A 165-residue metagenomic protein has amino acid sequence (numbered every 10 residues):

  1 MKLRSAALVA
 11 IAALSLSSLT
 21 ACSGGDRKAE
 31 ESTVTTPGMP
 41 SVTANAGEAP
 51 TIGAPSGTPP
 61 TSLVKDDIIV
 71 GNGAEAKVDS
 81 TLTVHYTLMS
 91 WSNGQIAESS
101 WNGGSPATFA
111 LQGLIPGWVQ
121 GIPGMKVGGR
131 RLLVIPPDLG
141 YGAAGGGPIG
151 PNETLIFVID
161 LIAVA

Functional and structural regions predicted by a protein language model:
M1-A165: Cross-family detector of peptidyl-prolyl cis-trans isomerase
